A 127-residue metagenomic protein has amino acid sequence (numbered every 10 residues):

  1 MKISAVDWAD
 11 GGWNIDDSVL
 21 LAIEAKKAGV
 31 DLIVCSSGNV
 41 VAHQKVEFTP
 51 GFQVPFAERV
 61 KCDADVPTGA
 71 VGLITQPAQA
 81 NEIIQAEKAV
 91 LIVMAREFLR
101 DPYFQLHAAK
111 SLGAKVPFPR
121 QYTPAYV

Functional and structural regions predicted by a protein language model:
M1-V127: Flavin-dependent oxidoreductase catalytic cores
